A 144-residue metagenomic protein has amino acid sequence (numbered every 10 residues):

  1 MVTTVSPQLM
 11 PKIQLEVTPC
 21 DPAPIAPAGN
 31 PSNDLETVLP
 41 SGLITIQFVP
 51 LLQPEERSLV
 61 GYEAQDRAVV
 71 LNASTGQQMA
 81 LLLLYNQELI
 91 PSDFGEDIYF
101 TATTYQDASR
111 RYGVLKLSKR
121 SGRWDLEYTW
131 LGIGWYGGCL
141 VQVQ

Functional and structural regions predicted by a protein language model:
M1-A73, Q78-Q144: A binding-site-centric feature that preferentially detects glycan-recognition modules on secreted/surface proteins
